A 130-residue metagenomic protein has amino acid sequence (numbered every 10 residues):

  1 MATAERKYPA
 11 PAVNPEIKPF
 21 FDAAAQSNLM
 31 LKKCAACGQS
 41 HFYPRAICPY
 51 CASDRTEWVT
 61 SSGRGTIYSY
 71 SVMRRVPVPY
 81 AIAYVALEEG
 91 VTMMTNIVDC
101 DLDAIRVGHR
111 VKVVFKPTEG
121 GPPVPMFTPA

Functional and structural regions predicted by a protein language model:
M1-L29, P129-A130: A broadly conserved sequence feature marking short terminus-proximal activation segments in nucleic acid-centric
N28-L31, R45: Residues immediately within or flanking Cys/His clusters that coordinate Zn2+ in small zinc-binding modules
K33-A36, I47-S53: Short, cysteine/histidine-rich loop/knuckle motifs that typically chelate Zn2+
F42, R55-E57, R75: Short functional micro-motifs and their immediate structural scaffolds
E57-R64, A104-H109: Short coil-to-beta-strand transition motifs
S71-V78, K116-T118: Short, conserved beta-turn/loop elements at beta-strand boundaries and strand-helix junctions
I82-E88, M94-N96, M126-T128: Short, acidic/hydrophobic/Gly-rich beta-strand patch recurrent on exposed beta strands that often constitutes part
N96-A130: Well-ordered alpha/beta subsegment
